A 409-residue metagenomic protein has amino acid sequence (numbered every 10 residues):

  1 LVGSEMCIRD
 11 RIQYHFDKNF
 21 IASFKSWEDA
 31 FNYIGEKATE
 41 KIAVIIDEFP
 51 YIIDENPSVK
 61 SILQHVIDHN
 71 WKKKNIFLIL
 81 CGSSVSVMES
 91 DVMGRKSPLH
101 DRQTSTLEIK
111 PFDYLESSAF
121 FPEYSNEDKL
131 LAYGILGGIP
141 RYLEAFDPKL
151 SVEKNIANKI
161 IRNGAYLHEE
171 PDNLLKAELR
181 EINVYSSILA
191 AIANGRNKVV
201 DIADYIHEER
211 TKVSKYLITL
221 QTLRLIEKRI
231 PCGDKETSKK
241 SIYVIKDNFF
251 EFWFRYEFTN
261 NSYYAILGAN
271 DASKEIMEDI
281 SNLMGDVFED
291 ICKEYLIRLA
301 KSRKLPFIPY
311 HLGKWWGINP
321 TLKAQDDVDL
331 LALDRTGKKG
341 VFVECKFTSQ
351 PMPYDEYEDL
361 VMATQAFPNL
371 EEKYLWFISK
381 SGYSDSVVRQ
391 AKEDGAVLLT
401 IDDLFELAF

Functional and structural regions predicted by a protein language model:
L1-C7: Short, small-residue-biased leader/transition segments that mark boundaries at the very start of proteins
D10-A38: Short glycine-rich substrate-engagement loop in P-loop NTPases that contacts/grips substrate
I34-L63, S84: Conserved P-loop NTPase "ATPase switch" module shared by AAA+ and STAND
E55, V59, H65-K96: Sensor-1/coupling segment of RecA-like P-loop NTPase cores
T104-K129: Conserved small helical "lid"/interfacial subdomain of P-loop NTPases
Y142, F146-V328: Accessory nucleic acid-recognition modules appended to NTPase machines
L296, V328-S349, L360-M362, L375: Conserved catalytic cores of phosphodiester-cleaving nucleases, focusing on short active-site segments
W376-F409: Domain-level recognition of nuclease-like catalytic cores that cleave nucleotide substrates
